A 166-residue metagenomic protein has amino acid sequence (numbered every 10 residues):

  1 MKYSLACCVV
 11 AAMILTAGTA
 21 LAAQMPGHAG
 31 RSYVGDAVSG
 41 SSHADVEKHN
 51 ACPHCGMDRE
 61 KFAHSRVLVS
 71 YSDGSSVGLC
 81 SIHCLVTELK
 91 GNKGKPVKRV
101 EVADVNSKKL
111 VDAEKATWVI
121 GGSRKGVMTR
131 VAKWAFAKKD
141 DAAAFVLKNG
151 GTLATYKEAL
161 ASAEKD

Functional and structural regions predicted by a protein language model:
M1-L5: Positively charged n-region of N-terminal signal peptides that target proteins for export
C7-A17: Bacterial N-terminal signal peptides
G18-D166: Intrinsically disordered, low-complexity terminal tails/loops enriched in metal-binding residues
